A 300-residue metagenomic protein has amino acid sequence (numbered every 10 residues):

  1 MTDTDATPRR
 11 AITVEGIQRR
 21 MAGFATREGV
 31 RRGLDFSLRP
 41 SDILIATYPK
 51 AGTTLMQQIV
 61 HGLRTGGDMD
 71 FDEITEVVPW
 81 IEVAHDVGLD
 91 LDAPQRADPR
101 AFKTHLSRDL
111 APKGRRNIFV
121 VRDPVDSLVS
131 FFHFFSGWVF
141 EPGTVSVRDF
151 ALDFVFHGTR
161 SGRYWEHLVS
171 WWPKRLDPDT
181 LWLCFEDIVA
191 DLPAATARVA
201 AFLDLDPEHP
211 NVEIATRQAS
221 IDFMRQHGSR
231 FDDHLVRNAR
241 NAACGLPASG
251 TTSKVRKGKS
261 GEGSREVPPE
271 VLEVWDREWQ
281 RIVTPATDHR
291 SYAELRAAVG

Functional and structural regions predicted by a protein language model:
T2-L183, P193, S229, S249-G300: PAPS-dependent sulfotransferase catalytic domain
T54-G66, W182-P207, A215, F223: PAPS/PAP-binding and catalytic site of the sulfotransferase fold
F71-E76, H209-R217: A generic structural motif
H105, T216-A219: A general secondary-structure junction signal
N117, N211, N238-N241: Detector for Asparagine
D204-I214, P285-Y292: Short, surface-exposed acidic
Q218-S249: Short acidic/His-enriched helical or mixed secondary-structure segments at domain edges of catalytic enzymes and some
